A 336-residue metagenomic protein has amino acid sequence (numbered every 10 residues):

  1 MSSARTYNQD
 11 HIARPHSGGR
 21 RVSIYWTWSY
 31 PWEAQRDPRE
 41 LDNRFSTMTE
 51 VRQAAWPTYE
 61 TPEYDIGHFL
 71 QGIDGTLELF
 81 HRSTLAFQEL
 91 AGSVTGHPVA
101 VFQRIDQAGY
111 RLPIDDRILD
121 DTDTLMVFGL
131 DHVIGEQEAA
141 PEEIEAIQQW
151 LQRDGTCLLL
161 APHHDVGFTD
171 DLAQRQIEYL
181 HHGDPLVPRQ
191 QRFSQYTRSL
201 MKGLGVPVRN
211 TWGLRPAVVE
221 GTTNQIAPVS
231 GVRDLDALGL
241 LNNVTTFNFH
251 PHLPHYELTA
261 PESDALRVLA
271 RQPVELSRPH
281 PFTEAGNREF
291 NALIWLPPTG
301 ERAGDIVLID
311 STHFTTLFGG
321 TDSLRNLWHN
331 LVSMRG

Functional and structural regions predicted by a protein language model:
M1-G336: Short, surface-exposed patches at the edges or C-terminal ends of soluble domains, predominantly
